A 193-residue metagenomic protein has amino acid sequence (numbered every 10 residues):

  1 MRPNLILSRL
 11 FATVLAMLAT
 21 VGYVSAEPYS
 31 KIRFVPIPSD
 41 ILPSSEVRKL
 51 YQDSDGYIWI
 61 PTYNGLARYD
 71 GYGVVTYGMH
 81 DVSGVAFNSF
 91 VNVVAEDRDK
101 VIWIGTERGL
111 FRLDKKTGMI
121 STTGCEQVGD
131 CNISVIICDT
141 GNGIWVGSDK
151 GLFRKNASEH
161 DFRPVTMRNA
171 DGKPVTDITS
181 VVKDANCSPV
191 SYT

Functional and structural regions predicted by a protein language model:
M1-T193: Carboxylate-rich, polar loop motifs that coordinate divalent cations or form catalytic acidic clusters
